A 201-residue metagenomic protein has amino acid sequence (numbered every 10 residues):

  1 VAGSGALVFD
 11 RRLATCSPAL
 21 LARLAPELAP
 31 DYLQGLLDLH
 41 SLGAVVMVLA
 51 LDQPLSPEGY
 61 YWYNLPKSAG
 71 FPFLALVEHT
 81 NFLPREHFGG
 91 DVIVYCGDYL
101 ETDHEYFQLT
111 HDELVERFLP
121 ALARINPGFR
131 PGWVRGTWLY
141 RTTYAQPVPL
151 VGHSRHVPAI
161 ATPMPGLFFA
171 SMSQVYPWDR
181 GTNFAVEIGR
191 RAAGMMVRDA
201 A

Functional and structural regions predicted by a protein language model:
V1-V94, Y99-Q108, D112, E116-G128 (+2 more regions): Mid-domain catalytic core of redox enzymes that form a hydrophobic substrate pocket/lid adjacent to a catalytic redox
R23-A25, P149, D179-R180: Short glycine-/acidic-enriched loop or helix-start segments at secondary-structure transitions that form or flank
L49-L55, T137-R141, R155-T162, R191-A201: Short flexible/disordered coil segments
L74, G132-R135, P165: A short, local hydrophobic-aromatic micro-motif
L83-G89, R141-F169, S173-Y176: FAD-binding beta-loop-beta segment adjacent to the flavin cofactor pocket
R124-V134, R198-A201: Surface-exposed helix-capping loop/turn segments at secondary-structure junctions
S171-M196, A200: A conserved FAD-binding loop/helix module that cradles the flavin
